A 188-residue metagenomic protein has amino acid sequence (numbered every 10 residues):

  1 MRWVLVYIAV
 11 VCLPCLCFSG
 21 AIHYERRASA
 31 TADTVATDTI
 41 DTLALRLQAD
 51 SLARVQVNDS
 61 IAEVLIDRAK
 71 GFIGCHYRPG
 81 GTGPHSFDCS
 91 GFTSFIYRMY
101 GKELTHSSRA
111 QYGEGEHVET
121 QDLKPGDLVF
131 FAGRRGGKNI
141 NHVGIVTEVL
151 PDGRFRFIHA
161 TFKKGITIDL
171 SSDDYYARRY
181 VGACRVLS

Functional and structural regions predicted by a protein language model:
M1-V64: N-terminal secretory targeting signals
R2-I8, S19-A30, T37, V143-S188: Aromatic- and glycine-rich peptidoglycan recognition patches
D59-G83: Extracytoplasmic/periplasm-facing segments of secreted or lipoprotein envelope proteins
A62-K70, S90-S94, L123, Y180: Extracytoplasmic/secreted envelope proteins and their assembly/folding machinery, especially bacterial periplasmic
C75-P125: Catalytic cysteine-centered active-site loop
R134-R135, D174: Short Gly/Pro-enriched turn/cap motifs at secondary-structure boundaries
G136-V143: Short, Lys/Arg- and Gly-enriched loop/turn segments at beta-strand edges
